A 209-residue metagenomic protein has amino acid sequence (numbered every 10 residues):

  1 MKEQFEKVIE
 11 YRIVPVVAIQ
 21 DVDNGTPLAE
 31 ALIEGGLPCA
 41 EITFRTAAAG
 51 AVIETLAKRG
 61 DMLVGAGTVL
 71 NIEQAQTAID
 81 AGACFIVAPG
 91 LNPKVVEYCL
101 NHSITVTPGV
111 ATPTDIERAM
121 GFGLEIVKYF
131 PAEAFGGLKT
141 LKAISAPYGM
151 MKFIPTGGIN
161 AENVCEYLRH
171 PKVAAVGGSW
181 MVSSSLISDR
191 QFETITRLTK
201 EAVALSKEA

Functional and structural regions predicted by a protein language model:
M1-A81, N101, A161, D189-A209: Conserved N-terminal beta1-alpha1 strand-loop-helix module at the mouth
R12-V16, C39-E41, D61-G65, C84-F85 (+4 more regions): Structural preference for beta-strand elements that scaffold enzyme active sites
A18-Q20, A66-I72, A88-N92, P108-P113 (+2 more regions): Glycine-rich beta-to-alpha transition loops that act as phosphate-gripper elements at the mouths of alpha/beta enzyme
L28, N71-A81, T114-F122, K139 (+1 more regions): Catalytic cores of alpha/beta
F85, P89-V95, K128-L138, K172-T194: Glycine-rich phosphate-binding active-site loops on the catalytic face of alpha/beta enzymes
K94-I126, F130-F135: Histidine/lysine/aspartate-rich catalytic loop segments that bind and position anionic ligands
G123-K128, T140, G149-M150: A contiguous pocket-lining binding segment that forms or flanks enzyme active sites
A146-E208: Hydrophobic secondary-structure block in the mid-to-C-terminal portion of proteins
